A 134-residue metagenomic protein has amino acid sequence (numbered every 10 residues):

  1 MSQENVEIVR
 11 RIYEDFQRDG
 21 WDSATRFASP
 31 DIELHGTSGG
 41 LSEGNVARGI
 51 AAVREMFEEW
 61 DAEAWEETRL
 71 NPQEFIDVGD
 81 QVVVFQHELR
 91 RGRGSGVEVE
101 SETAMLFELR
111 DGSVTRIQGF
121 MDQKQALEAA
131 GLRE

Functional and structural regions predicted by a protein language model:
M1-E134: C-terminal and inter-domain tail/linker signature
